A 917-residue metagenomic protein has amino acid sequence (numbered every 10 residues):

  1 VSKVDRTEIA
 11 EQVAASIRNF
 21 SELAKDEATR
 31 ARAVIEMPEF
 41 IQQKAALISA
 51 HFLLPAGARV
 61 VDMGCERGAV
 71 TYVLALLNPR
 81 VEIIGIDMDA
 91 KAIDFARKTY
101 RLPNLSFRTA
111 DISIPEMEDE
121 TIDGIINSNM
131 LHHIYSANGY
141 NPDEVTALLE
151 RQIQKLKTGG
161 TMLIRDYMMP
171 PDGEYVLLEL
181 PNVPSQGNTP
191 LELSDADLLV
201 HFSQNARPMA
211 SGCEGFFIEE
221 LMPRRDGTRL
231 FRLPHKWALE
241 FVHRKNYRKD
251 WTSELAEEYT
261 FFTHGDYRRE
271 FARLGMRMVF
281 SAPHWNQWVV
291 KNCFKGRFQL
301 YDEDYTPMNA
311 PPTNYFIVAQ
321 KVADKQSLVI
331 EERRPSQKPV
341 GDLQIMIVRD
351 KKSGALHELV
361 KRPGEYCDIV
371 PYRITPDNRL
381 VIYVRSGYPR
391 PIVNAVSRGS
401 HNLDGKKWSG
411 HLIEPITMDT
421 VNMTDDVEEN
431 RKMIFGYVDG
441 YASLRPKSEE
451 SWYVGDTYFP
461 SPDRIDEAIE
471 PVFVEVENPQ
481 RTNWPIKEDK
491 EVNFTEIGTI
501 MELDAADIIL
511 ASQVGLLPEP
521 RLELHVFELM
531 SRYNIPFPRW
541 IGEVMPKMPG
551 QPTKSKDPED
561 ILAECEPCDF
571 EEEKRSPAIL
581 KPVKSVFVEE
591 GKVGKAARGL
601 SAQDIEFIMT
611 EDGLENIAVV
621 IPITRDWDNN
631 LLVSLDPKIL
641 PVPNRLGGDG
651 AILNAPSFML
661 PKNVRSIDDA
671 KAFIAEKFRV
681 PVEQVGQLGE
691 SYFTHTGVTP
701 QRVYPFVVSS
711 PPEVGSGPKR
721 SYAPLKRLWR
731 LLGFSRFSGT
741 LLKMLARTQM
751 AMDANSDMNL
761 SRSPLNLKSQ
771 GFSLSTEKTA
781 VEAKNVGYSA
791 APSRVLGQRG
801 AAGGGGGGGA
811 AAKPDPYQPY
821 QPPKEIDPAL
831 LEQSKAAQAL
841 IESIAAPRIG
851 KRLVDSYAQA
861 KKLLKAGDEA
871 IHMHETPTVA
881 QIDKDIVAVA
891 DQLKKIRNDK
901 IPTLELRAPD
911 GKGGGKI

Functional and structural regions predicted by a protein language model:
A14-F52: Class I SAM-dependent methyltransferase Rossmann-like catalytic core, especially the SAM/SAH-binding loop
A69-I114: Class I SAM-dependent methyltransferase SAM/SAH-binding core
E116-I125: A short acidic, Gly/Pro-enriched loop at the edge of an enzyme's catalytic core that lines a small-molecule cofactor
D143-T158: A short glycine-rich, Lys/Arg-flanked "PGG" loop and its adjoining helix->strand segment in the class I
T161-E214, M222-G227: Conserved class I S-adenosyl-L-methionine
S327-G341, W408-H411, V454-T457, D463-S576 (+5 more regions): Nudix hydrolase/Nudix homology domain
K338-N378, P389-V396, D569-D626: Acidic, metal-coordinating catalytic segment for phosphate/diphosphate chemistry, firing primarily on the Nudix
G364, V370-M433, D456-P460, I608-T624 (+3 more regions): Conserved Nudix-box catalytic region and its N-terminal flanking loop in Nudix hydrolases and closely related
